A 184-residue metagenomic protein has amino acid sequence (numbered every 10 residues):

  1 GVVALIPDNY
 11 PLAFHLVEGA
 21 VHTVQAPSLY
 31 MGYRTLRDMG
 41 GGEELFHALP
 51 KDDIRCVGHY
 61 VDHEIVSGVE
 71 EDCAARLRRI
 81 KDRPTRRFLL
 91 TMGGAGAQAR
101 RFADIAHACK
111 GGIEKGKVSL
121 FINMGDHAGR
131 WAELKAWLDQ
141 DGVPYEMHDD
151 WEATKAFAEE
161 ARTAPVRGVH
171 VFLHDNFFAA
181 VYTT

Functional and structural regions predicted by a protein language model:
G1-N9, V21-T23: Active-site proximal beta-strand in glycosyltransferases
V2, I54, L120, Y145: Hydrophobic anchor at the start of a short beta-strand that flanks the dinucleotide cofactor-binding loop
Y10-E18, W131-A136: Glycine-rich, charge-decorated loop segments at or immediately adjacent to ligand/cofactor-binding or catalytic sites
A13-G19, H47-L49, G112-K115: Short, conserved loop/helix-junction motifs that constitute active-site signature segments in enzyme catalytic cores
G19-A103, N123-A128: A nucleotide-sugar donor-handling region in carbohydrate enzymes
R101-G116: Short hydrophobic signal-anchor/transmembrane segments that target glycosyltransferases and glycosylation machinery
V118-W131, L138, H148-D150: Membrane-embedded alpha-helical bundles that form conduits across membranes
L138-T184: Donor nucleotide-activated moiety binding/catalytic core segment of transferases that use nucleotide-activated donors
